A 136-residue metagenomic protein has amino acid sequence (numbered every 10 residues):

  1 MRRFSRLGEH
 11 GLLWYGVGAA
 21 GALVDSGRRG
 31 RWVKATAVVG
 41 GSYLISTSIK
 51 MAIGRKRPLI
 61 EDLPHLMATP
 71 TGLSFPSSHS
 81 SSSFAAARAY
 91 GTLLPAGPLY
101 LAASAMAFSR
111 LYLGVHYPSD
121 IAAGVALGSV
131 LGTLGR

Functional and structural regions predicted by a protein language model:
M1-Y15, S46-L73: N-terminal transmembrane-helix/juxtamembrane module of multi-pass inner/ER membrane proteins
E9-G18, H79-A87: Core segments of transmembrane alpha-helices that mediate helix-helix packing or line hydrophobic substrate/ligand
G11, Y15, A35, V39-Y43 (+2 more regions): Alpha-helical transmembrane spans of integral membrane proteins, capturing the lipid-embedded, hydrophobic core of TM
G21, S46-G54, G91, G132-R136: Membrane-water interface at transmembrane helix exits
G21-L44: Interfacial segments of alpha-helical transmembrane regions
S26, M51-L59, G114-S119: Transmembrane helix-loop junctions in multipass membrane proteins, especially transporters and channels
T36-A52, G97-R110: Small-polar-interrupted transmembrane alpha-helices in polytopic inner-membrane proteins
L63-R136: Membrane-embedded catalytic cores of phosphoryl/pyrophosphoryl-handling enzymes
